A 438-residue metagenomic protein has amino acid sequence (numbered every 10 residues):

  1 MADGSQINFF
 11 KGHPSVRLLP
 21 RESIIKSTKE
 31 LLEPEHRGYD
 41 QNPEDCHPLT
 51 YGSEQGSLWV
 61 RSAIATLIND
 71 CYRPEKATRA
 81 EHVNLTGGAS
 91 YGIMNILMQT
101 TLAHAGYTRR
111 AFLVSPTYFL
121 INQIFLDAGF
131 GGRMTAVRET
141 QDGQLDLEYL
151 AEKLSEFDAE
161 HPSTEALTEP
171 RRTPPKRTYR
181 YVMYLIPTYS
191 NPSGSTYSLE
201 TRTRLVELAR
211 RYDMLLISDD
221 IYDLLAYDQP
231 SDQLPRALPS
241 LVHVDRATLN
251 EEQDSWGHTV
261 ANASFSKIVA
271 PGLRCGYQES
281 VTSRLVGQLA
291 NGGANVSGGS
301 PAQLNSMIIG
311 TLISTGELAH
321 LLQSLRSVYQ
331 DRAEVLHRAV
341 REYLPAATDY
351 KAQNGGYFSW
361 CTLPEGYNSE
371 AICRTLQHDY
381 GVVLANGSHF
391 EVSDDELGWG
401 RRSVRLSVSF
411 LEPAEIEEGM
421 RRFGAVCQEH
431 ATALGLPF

Functional and structural regions predicted by a protein language model:
M1-D70, V382, G398-R401: N-terminal "arm"/small-domain region of PLP-dependent enzymes with the aminotransferase-like
G12-V16, S90-Y91, T117-F119, T188-N191 (+9 more regions): Short, solvent-exposed loop/turn segments at secondary-structure junctions
E33-D213, I217, D223-N250, V260 (+1 more regions): Conserved core of the PLP fold type I
L58, T66, D254-S255, H378-D379 (+1 more regions): PLP-dependent enzyme catalytic core of the Aspartate aminotransferase-like
A63, I124-D127, R133, T173 (+2 more regions): Conserved core segment of the aminotransferase class I/II
L285-A290, G298, F358-R405, P413-E418: Conserved C-terminal alpha-helix-loop-beta "cap" of PLP-dependent enzymes that closes/shapes the active-site mouth
Q303, G310, Q323-H337, R341 (+3 more regions): Conserved glycine-rich beta-strand-loop-beta hairpin in the small C-terminal domain of fold type I
